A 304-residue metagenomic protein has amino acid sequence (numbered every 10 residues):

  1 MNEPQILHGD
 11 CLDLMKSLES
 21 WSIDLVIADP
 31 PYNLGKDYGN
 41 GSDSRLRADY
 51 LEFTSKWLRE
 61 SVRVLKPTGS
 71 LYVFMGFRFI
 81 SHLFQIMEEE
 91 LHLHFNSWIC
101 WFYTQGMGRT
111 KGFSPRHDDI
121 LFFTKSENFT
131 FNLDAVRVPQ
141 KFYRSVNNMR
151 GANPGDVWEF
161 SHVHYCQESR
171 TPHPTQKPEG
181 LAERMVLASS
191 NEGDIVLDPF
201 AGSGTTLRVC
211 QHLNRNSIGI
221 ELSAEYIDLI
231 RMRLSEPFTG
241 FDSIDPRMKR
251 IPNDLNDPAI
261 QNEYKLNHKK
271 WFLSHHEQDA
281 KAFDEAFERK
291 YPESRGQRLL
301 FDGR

Functional and structural regions predicted by a protein language model:
M1-L229, G296-R304: Core catalytic lobe of class I
D228-R304: PRPP-dependent phosphoribosyltransferase catalytic core
